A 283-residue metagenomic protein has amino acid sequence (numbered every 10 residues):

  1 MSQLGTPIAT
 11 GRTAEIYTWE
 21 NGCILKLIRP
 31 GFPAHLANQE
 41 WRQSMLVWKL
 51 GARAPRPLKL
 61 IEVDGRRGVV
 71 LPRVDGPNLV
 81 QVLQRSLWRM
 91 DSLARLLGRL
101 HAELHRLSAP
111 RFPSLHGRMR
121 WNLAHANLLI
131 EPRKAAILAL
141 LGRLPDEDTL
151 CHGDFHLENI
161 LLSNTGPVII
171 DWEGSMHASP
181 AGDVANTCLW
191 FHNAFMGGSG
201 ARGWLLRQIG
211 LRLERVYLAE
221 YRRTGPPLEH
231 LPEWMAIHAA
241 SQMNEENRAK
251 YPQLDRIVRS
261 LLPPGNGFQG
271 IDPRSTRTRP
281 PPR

Functional and structural regions predicted by a protein language model:
M1-S2: Juxta-kinase regulatory segment immediately upstream of eukaryotic protein kinase catalytic domains
G5-P113, A124, L140-P145: ATP-binding pocket architecture of kinase catalytic cores
G22, G68, D148-L150, P167-I169 (+1 more regions): Hydrophobic "anchor" residues on beta-strands that sit immediately upstream of conserved functional sites
F32, N78, I160, H177-S179: Conserved protein kinase catalytic core
E62, D75, F155-L157, G174-S175 (+1 more regions): Short, glycine/acidic-enriched loop or turn micro-motifs at the edges of active sites
R106-G153, L157, S163, R274-R277: An alpha-helical support segment within catalytic cores of ATP-dependent transferases
G166-L211: Active-site Asp-x-Gly
F191, G198-R283: Helix-rich C-terminal or lid/interface subdomains of diverse kinases
